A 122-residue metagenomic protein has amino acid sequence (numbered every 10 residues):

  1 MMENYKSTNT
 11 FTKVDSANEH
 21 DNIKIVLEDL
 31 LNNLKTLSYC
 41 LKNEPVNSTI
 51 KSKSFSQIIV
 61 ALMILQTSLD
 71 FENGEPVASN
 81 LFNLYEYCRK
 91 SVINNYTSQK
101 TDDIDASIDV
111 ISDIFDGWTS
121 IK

Functional and structural regions predicted by a protein language model:
M1-D21, I25, D105-K122: Short terminal interaction segments
D15-T49: N-terminal first-folded block
L30, G74-Y85: Short, well-ordered alpha-helical segments that carry or flank key catalytic/ligand-binding motifs at enzyme/regulatory
L31-K42, Y85, R89-T97: Regular secondary-structure segments
Y39-L65: Alpha-helical segments in soluble extracytoplasmic regions
T49-S56, A78-N83, I104-D109: Short, charged, amphipathic alpha-helical segments
M63-S79: Short, solvent-exposed, charged loop/turn and helix-capping segments that join or cap alpha-helices on peripheral
V92-I108: Amphipathic, charged alpha-helical scaffolds that flank and support histidine-based chemistry in signaling
